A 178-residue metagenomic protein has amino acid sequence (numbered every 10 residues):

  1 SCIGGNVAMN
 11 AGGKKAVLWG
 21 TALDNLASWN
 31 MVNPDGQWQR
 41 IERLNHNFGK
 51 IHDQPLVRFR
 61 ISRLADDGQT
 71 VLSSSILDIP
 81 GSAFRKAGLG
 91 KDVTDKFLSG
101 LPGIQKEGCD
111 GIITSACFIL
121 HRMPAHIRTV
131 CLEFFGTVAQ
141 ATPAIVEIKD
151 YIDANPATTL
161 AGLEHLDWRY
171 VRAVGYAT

Functional and structural regions predicted by a protein language model:
S1-I148: FAD-binding subdomain of flavoenzyme oxidoreductases
F48, Q69-L72, D153-A157, A173-Y176: Noncatalytic linker/hinge segments flanking ATPase motor cores
T142-L163: Acidic-enriched catalytic cores of C-N bond-cleaving enzymes acting on peptides and small amides
T158-T178: Terminal amphipathic helices with adjacent charged low-complexity linkers/tails
